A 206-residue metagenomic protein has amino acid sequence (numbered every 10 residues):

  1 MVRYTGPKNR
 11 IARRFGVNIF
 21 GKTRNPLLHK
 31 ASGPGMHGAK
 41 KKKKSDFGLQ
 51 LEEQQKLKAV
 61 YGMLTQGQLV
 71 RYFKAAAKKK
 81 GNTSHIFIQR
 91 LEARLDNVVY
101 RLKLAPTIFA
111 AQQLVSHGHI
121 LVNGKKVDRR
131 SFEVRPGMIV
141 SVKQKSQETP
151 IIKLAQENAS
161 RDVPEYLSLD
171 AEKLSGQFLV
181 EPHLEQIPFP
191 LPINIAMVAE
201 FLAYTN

Functional and structural regions predicted by a protein language model:
M1-L102, R129-N206: Ferredoxin-like alpha/beta domains used as RNA- or RNAP-binding modules
R101, S116-H117: Short, intrinsically disordered, mixed-charge
L102-I108: A contiguous catalytic/ligand-binding core that recognizes phosphate-bearing ligands
I108, L114-V115, V134: Short, well-ordered loop/turn sites that connect or cap secondary structure elements
Q113, H119, G137-I139: Residue-level marker of beta-strand positions
